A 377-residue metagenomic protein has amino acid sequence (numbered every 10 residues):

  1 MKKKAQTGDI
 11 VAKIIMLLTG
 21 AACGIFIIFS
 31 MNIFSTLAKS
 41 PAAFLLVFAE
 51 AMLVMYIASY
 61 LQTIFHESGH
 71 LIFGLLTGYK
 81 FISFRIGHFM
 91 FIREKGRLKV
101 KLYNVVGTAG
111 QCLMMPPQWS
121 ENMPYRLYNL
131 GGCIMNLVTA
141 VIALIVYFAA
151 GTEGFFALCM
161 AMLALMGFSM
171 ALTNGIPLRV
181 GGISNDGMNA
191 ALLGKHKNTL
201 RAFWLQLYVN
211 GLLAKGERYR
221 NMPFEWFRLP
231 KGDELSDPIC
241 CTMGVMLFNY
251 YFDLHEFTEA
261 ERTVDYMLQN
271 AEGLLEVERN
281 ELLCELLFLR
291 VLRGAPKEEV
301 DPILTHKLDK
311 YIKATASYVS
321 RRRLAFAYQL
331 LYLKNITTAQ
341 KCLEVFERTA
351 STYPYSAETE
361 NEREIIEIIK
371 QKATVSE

Functional and structural regions predicted by a protein language model:
M1-M55: Topogenic membrane-insertion module of multi-pass membrane proteins
V54-P117: Small-residue-rich helix-interface/hinge motifs
P117-A214: Hydrophobic transmembrane alpha-helical segments that form the core helix bundle of multi-pass membrane enzymes
N189-C240, G244-F248: Charged, amphipathic alpha-helical linkers/stalks
N221-G232, F257-A271, A295-I312, N335-T349 (+1 more regions): Alpha-helical repeat scaffolds
C240, G244-L247, Y251, L283 (+1 more regions): TPR repeat positional signature
D253, L274-T315, R322, L331: Alpha-helical adaptor scaffolds
E278-R290, V319-L331, Y355-E377: TPR/TPR-like alpha-solenoid helical repeat scaffolds
